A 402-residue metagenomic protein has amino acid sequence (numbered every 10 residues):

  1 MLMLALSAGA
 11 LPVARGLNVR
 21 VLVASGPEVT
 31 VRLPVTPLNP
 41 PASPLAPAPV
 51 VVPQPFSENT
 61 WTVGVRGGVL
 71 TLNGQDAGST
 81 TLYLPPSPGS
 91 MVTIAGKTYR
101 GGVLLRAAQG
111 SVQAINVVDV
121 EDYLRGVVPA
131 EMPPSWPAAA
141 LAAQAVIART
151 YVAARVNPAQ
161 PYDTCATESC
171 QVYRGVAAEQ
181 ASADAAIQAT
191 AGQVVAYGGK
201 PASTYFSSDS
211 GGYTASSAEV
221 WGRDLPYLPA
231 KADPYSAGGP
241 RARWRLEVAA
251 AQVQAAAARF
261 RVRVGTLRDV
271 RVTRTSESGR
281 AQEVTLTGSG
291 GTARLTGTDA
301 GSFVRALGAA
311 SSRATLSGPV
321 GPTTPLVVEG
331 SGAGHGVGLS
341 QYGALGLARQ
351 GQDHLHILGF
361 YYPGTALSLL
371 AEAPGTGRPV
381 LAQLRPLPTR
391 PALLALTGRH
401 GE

Functional and structural regions predicted by a protein language model:
M1-E402: Conserved, single-site charged/polar hotspot
